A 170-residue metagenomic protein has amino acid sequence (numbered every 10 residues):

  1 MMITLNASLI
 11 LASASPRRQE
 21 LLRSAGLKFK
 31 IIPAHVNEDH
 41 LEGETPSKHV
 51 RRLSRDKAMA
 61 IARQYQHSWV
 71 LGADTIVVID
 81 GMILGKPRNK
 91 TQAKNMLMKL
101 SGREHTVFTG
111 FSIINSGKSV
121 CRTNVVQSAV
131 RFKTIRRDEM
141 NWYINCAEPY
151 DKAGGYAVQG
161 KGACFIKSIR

Functional and structural regions predicted by a protein language model:
M1-M2, N37-E38, E44: Catalytic cores of phosphodiester-bond-cleaving enzymes
I3-L9, R23, T45-R170: Anionic-ligand binding patches
S8-I31: N-terminal G-site helix/loop of the GST-like fold
A14, A34, S116: Cofactor-binding loop segments of dinucleotide-utilizing enzymes, especially the Rossmann-like FAD- and NAD(P)+-binding
R18, E38-H40, V120: Flexible, glycine-rich phosphate/dinucleotide-binding loops and adjacent beta-alpha linkers at cofactor/substrate
K30-D39: A short beta-strand-loop structural module common to alpha/beta enzyme folds
